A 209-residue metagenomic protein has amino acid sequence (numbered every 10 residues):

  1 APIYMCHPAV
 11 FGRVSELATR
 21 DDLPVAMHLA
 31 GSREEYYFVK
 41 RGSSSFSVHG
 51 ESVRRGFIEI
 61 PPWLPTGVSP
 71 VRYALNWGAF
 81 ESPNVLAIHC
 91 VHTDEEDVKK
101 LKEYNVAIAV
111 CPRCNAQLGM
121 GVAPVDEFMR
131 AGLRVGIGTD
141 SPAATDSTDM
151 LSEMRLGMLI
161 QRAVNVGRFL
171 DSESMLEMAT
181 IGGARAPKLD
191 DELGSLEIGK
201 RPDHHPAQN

Functional and structural regions predicted by a protein language model:
A1-A107, G119-V135, D191: Histidine/acidic residue-rich metal-binding segments in metalloenzymes
P2-M5, V110-L118, G138-S147: Glycine-rich phosphate/pyrophosphate-binding beta-alpha loops
Y4-M5, I88, N115-A116, L170-D171 (+1 more regions): Residue-level marker of alpha-helix boundaries and capping positions
S32, D94, N115, A144 (+1 more regions): Alpha-helix N-cap/helix-start and coil->helix boundary motif
N76-S82, D126-N209: His/Asp/Glu-enriched, well-ordered alpha-helical/loop segment that forms or immediately abuts the divalent-metal
C90, C111, G157-L159: Generic beta-structure capping elements
A109-V110, A207: Redox-cofactor binding/interface segments in oxidoreductases and associated redox assembly factors
